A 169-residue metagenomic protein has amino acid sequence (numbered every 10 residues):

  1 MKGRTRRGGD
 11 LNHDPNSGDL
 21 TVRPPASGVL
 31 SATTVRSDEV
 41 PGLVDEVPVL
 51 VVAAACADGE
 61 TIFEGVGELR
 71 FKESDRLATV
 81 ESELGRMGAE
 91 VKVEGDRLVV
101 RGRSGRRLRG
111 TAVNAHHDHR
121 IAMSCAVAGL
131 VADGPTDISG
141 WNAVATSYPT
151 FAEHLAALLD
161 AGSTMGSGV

Functional and structural regions predicted by a protein language model:
M1-V169: Short, structured segments at the rim of ligand-binding sites
